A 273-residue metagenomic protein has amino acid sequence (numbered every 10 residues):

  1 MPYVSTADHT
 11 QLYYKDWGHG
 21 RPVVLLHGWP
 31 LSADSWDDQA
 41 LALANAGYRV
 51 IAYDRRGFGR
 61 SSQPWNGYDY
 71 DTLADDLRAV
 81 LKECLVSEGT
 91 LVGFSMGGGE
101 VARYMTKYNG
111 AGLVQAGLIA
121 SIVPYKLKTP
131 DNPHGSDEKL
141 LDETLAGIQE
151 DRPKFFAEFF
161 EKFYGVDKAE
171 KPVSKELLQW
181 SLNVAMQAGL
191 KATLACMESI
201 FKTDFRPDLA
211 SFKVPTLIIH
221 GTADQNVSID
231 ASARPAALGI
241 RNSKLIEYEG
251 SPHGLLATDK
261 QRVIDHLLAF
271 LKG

Functional and structural regions predicted by a protein language model:
M1-V24, N45-Y48, V86-S87, R241-I246 (+2 more regions): Alpha/beta-hydrolase fold catalytic core
D8-N66: Conserved HGGG/HGGXW glycine-rich cap/lid loop of the alpha/beta-hydrolase fold
H27-W29, G89, G93-S95: Conserved alpha/beta-hydrolase "nucleophile elbow" surrounding the catalytic nucleophile
T72-G89: Conserved acidic catalytic loop of the alpha/beta-hydrolase fold
A102-K107, A111-E150: Flexible "cap/lid" loop of the alpha/beta hydrolase fold
P124-L127, D131-S136, G147-A210: Conserved alpha/beta-hydrolase catalytic His-Asp/Glu region
S211-S251, D259: Conserved loop-alpha-helix segment in the C-terminal half of the alpha/beta-hydrolase fold that carries the catalytic
A257-A269: Post-His helix in hydrolase/transferase enzymes
